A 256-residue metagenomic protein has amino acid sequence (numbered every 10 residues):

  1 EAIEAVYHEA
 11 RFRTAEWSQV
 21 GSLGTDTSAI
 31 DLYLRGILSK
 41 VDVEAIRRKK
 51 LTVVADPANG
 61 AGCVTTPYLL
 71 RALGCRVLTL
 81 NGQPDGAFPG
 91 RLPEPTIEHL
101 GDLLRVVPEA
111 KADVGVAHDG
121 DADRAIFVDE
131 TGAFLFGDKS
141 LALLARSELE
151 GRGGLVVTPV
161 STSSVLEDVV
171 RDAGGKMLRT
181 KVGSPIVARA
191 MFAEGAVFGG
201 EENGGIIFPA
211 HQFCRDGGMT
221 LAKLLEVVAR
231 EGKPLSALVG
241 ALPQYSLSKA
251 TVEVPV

Functional and structural regions predicted by a protein language model:
E1, N81-D85, K139-A142, K181-I186 (+1 more regions): Short, acidic/turn-prone active-site loops that include or flank metal/cofactor- and phosphate-binding residues
E1-A110: Gly/Ser/Thr-enriched, mixed-charge loops and adjacent short helices that form phosphate/oxyanion-binding elements
E1-R11, D102, V106-G174: Replace "Mg2+/Mn2+-dependent" with "divalent metal-dependent
E4, R35-L38, P67, R71 (+5 more regions): Predominant activation on well-ordered alpha-helical scaffold segments within soluble catalytic domains
A55-A58, H118-G120, T158, G200: Active-site flanking residues adjacent to catalytic metal/cofactor-binding acidic residues
V64-Y68, P89-P93, A125-T131, L166-D172 (+2 more regions): Short acidic, glycine/serine/threonine-rich loops at helix termini
G74-N81, F134-K139, G174-V182: Short hydrophobic/aromatic-enriched beta-strand-loop microsegments
A112-V114, R152-V256: Phosphate-binding and adjacent anionic-ligand microenvironments
